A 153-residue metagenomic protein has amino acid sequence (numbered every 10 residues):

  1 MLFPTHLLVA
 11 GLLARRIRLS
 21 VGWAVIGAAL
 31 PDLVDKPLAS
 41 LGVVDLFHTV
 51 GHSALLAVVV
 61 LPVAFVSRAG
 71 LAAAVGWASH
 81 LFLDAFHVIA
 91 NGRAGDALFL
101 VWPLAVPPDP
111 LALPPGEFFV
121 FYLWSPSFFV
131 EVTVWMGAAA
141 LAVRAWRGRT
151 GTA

Functional and structural regions predicted by a protein language model:
M1-A153: N-terminal membrane-targeting hydrophobic helices
